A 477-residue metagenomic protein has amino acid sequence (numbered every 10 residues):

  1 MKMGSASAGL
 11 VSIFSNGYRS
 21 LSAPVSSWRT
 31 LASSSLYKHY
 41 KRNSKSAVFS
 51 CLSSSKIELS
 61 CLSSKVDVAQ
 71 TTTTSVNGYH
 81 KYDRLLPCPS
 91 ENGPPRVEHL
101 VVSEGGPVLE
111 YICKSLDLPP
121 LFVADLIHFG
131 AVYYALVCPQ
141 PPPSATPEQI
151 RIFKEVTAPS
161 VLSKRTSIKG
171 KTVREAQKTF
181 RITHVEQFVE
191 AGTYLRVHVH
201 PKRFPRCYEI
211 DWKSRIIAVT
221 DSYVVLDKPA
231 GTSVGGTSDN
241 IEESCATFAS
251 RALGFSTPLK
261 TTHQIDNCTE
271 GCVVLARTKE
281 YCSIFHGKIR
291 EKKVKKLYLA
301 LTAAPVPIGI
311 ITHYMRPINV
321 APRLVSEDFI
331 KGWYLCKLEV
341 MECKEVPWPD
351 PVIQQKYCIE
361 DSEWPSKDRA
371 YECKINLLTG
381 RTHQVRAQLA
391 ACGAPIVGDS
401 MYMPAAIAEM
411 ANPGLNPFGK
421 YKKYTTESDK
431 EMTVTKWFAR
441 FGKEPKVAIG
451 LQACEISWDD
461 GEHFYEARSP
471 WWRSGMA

Functional and structural regions predicted by a protein language model:
M1-K41: N-terminal chloroplast transit peptides
K2-S7, Y37-R42, S46-I127, L136 (+8 more regions): Pseudouridine synthases involved in rRNA/tRNA modification
F49, S54-S63, A131, H184-L195 (+5 more regions): RNA pseudouridine synthases
S90, V101, S167-V173, Y194 (+5 more regions): A generic structural signal for ordered alpha-helices
L126-V137, P147-F204, Y208-D211, T232: Eukaryotic helix-linker segments that join adjacent hydrophobic helices
Q140-P143: Amphipathic alpha-helical scaffolds
